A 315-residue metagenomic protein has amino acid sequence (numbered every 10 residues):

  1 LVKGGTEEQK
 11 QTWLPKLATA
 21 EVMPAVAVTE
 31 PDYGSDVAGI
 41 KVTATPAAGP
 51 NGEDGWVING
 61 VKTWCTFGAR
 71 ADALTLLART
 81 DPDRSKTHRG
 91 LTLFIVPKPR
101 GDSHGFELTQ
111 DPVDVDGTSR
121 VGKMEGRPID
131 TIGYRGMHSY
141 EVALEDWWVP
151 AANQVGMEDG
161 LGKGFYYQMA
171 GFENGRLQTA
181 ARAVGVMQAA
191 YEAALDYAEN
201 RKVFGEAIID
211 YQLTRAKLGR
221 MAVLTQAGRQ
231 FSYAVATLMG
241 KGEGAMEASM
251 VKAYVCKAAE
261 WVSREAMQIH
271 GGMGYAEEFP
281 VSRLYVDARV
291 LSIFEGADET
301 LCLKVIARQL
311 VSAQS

Functional and structural regions predicted by a protein language model:
G4-Q9, K16, A20, D36 (+5 more regions): Alpha-helical interface subdomain recognition
A20-V28, L77: A short, Trp-centered hydrophobic/proline-enriched beta-strand micro-motif
D32-K41, L108-P112: Active-site-adjacent elements of ketosynthase-type condensing enzymes
D32-S35, W64-F67, R84-S85, T131-H138: Short Gly/Pro-enriched turn/cap motifs at secondary-structure boundaries
V42-P46: A structural signal for short hydrophobic beta-strand segments in well-ordered beta-sheet cores
D54-G55, N59-G122: A short core secondary-structure module
Y134-A151, Q212: A short glycine-rich beta-alpha junction/loop motif
E145-Y166: Long, acidic (Asp/Glu-rich), low-complexity accessory segments flanking structured domains
